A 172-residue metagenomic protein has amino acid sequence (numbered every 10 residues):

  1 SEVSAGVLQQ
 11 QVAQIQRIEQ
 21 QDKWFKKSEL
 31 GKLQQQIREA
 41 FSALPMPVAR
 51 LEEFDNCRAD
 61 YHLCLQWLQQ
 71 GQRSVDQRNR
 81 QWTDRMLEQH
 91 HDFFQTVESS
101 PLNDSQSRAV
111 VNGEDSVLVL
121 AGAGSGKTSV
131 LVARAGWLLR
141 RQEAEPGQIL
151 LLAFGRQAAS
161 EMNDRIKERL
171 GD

Functional and structural regions predicted by a protein language model:
S4-D172: P-loop NTPase Walker
